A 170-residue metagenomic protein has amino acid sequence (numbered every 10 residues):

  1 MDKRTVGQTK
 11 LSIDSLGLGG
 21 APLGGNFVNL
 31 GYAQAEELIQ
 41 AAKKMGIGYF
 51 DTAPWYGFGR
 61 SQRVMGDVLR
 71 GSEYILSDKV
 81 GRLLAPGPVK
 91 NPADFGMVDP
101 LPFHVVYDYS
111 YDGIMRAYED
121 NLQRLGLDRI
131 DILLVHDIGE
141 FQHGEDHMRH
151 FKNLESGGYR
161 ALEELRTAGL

Functional and structural regions predicted by a protein language model:
M1-P86, A161, T167: N-terminal binding-site loop/beta-alpha segment at the start of enzyme catalytic domains that lines or forms
L16-L23, M45-F50, F95-F103, I114 (+1 more regions): Generic alpha-helix detector with strongest preference for long hydrophobic helices that associate with membranes
N26-N29, N91, N121, N153: Detector for Asparagine
Q34-E36, G66-V68, A93-D94, R149-L154: Glycine-rich, phosphate-binding/catalytic loops in enzymes
D51-P54, K90, Y107-Y111: Short linear motifs at secondary-structure transitions and domain/linker junctions
P86-M97: Short, flexible, mixed-charge acidic loops at enzyme active sites
G96-L170: Glycine/proline-rich, positively charged, aromatic-decorated active-site loop/lid region on the catalytic face
